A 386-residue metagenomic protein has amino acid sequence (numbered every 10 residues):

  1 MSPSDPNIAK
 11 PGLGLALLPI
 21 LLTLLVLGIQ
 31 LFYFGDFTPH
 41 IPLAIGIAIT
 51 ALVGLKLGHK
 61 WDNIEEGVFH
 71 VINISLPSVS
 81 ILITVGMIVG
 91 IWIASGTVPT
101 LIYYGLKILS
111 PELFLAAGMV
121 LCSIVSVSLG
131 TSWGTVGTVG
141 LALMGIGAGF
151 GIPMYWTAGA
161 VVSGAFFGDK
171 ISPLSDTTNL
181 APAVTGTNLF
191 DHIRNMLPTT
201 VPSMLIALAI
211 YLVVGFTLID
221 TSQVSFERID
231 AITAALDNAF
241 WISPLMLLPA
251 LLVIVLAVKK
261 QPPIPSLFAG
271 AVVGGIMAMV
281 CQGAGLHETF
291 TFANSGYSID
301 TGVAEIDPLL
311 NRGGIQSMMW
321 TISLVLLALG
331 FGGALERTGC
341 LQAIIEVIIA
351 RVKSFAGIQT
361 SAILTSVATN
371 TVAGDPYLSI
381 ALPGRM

Functional and structural regions predicted by a protein language model:
S4-G14, M144-F166, K170-L247, M386: Membrane-core helix-loop-helix motifs of multi-pass transport proteins
N7, L17, V184-T200, M204 (+2 more regions): C-terminal transmembrane helix pair
I8-G12, L31-L43, F69-N73, G105-S110 (+3 more regions): Interfacial loop-to-helix junctions that mark the boundaries of transmembrane helices in multi-pass membrane
L13-L25, D36-L57, V79-V85, A116 (+5 more regions): Hydrophobic mid-bilayer segments of alpha-helices in multi-pass membrane transport proteins, especially secondary
H40, A44, N63-P99, E112 (+4 more regions): Core transmembrane alpha-helical segments of multi-pass membrane transporters/permeases
N73-S78, Y103-L121, G147-T157, A239-L245 (+3 more regions): Membrane-interfacial loop-to-helix junctions in multi-pass transporters
L82-I88, P111-A142, L341-R385: Hydrophobic alpha-helical transmembrane segments of multi-pass integral membrane proteins, predominantly secondary
T84-I93, C122-T131, S163-K170, P198-A207 (+2 more regions): Helix-loop-helix module between adjacent transmembrane segments
